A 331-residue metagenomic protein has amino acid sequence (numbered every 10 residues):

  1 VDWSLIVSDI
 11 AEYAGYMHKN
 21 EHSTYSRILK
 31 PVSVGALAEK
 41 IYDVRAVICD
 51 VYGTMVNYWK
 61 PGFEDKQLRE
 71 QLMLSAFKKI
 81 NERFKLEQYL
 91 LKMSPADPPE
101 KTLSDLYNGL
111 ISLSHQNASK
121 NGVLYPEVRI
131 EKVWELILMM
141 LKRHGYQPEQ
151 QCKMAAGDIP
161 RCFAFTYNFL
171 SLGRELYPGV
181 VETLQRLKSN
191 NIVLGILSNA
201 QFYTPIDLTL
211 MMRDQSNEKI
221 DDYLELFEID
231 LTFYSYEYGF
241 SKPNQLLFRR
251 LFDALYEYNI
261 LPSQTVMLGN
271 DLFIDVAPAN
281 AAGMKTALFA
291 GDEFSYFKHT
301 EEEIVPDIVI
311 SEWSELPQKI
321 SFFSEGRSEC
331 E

Functional and structural regions predicted by a protein language model:
V1-V47, L86-L91, V181, Q185 (+1 more regions): Asp-based, Mg2+/Mn2+-dependent phosphohydrolase catalytic module
K40-F63: Asp-based phosphoryl-transfer active-site loop
D43, V123-E131, F165-I196: Short, acidic loop-to-helix structural element flanking the phosphoryl-transfer center in phosphate-processing enzymes
T54, Y58, K79, K132 (+5 more regions): Residue-level signal for well-ordered alpha-helical scaffold segments within enzymatic catalytic domains
W59-L72, G122-L124, T204-Q215: Short, flexible/disordered intra-domain loops and linkers
R69, M73, P126, I130 (+2 more regions): Phosphate/oxyanion-binding active-site loops and adjacent basic polyanion-contact surfaces
S75-A164: A metal-dependent, Asp-based hydrolase signature
G145, E149-L170, L251-M267: Long, low-complexity, intrinsically disordered polar/charged segments
